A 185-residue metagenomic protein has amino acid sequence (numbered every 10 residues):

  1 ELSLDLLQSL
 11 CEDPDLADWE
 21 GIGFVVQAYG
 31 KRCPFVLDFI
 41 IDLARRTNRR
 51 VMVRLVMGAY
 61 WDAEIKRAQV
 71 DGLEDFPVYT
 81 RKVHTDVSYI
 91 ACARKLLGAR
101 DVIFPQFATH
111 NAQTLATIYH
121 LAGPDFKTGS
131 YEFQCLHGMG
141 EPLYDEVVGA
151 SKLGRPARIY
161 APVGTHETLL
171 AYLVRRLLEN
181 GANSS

Functional and structural regions predicted by a protein language model:
E1-S185: Positively charged, amphipathic and often flexible ligand-engagement surfaces
